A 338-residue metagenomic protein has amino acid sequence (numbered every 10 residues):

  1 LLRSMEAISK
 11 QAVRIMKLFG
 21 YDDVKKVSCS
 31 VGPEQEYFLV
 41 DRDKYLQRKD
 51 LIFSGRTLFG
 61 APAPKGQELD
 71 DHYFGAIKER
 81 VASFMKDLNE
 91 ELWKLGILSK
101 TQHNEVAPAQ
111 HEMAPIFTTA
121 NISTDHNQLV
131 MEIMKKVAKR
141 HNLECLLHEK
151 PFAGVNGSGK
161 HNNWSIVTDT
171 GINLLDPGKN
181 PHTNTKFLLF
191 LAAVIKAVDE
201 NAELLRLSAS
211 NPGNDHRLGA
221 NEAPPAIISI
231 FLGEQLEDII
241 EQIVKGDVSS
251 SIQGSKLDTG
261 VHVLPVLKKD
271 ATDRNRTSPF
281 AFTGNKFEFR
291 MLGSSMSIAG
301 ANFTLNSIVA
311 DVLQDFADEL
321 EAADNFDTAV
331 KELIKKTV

Functional and structural regions predicted by a protein language model:
L1-L147, N156-G159, S165-V338: Glycine-rich, acidic/polar active-site loops that bind/position phosphate-bearing ligands
P151: Glycine-rich N-terminal segment of FAD-binding domains in flavoprotein oxidoreductases, spanning the beta-loop-helix
